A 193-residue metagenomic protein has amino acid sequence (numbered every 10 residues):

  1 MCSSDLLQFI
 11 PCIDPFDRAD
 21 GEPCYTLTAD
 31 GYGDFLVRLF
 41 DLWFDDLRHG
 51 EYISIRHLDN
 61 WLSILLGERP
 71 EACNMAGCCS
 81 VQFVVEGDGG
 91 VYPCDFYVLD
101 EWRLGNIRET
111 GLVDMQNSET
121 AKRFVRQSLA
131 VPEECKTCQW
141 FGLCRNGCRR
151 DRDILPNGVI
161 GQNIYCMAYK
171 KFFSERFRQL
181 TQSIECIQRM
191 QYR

Functional and structural regions predicted by a protein language model:
M1-C78, V84, F96-I107: Radical SAM enzyme [4Fe-4S]-AdoMet core and its adjacent flexible, acidic and glycine-rich loops/tails across
S3-S4, S54, S63, S80 (+4 more regions): Generic serine detector
V98-R193: Flexible mid-to-C-terminal extensions adjoining Fe-S/redox cofactors in radical SAM and related proteins
